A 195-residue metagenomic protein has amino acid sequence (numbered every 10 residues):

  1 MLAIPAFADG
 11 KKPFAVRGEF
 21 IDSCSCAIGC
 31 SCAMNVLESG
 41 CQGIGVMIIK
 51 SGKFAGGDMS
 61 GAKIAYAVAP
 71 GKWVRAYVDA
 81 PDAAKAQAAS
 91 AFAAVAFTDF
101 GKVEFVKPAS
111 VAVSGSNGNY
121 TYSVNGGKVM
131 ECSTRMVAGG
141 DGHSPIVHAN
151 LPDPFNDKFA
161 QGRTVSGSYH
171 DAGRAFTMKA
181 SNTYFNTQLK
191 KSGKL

Functional and structural regions predicted by a protein language model:
I4-G10: Sec/Tat signal peptide C-region and signal peptidase I cleavage site
K11-L195: Beta-strand-enriched cores of mature, soluble protein domains
